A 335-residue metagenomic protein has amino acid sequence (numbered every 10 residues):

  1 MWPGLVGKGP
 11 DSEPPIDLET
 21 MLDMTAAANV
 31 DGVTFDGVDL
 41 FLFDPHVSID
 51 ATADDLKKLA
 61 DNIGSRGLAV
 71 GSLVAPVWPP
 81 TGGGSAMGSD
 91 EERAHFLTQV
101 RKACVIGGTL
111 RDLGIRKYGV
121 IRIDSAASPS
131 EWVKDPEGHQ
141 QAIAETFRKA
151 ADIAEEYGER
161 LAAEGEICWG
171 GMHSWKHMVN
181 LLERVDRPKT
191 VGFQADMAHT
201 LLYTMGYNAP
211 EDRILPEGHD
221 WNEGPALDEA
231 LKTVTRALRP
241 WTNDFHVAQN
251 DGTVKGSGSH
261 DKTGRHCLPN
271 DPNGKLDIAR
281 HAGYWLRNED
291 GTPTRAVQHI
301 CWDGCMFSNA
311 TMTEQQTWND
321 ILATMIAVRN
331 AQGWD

Functional and structural regions predicted by a protein language model:
M1-K117, G138, R148-E155, E229 (+2 more regions): N-terminal pre-domain/capping segments
M1-V30, R101, D112, A144-E145 (+1 more regions): Histidine-acidic metal/acid-base catalytic patches
P3, L42-D44, P76-P79, S125-P129 (+4 more regions): Active-site-proximal loop/turn and secondary-structure-junction residues that shape catalytic pockets, frequently
T34-D39, S72, R116, V120-R122 (+4 more regions): Conserved beta-strand positions in the central sheet of alpha/beta enzyme cores
L68, R116, E159, G291-Q298: A short helix->loop->beta-strand "cap" motif at the edges of active sites that frequently abuts
M87-E91, S128-G138, A163-G170, P210-E223 (+1 more regions): Surface-exposed cleft-lining segments at the edges of enzyme active sites
G107-P136, Y157-C168, C301-W302: Active-site groove signature of glycoside hydrolases
S130-E131, G138-E159, W169-M172, V179 (+1 more regions): Eukaryote-skewed repeat-based solenoidal scaffolds used as protein-protein interaction platforms, primarily
